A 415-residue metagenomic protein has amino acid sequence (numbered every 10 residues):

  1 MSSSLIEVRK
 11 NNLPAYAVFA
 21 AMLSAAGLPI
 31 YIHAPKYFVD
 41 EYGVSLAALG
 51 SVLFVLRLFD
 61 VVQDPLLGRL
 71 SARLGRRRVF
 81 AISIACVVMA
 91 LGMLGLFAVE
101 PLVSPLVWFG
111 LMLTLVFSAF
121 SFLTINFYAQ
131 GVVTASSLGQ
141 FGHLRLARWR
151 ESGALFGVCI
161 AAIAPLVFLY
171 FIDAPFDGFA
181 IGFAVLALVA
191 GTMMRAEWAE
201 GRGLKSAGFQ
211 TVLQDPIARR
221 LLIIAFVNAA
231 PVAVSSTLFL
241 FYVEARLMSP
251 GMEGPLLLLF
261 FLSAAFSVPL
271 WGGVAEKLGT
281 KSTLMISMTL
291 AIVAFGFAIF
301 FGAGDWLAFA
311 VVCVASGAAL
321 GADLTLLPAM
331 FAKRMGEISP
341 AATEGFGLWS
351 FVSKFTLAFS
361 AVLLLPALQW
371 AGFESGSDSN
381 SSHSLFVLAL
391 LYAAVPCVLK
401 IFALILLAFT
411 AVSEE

Functional and structural regions predicted by a protein language model:
S2-E415: Membrane-embedded alpha-helical bundles of multi-pass transporters/translocases, especially carrier/permease families
